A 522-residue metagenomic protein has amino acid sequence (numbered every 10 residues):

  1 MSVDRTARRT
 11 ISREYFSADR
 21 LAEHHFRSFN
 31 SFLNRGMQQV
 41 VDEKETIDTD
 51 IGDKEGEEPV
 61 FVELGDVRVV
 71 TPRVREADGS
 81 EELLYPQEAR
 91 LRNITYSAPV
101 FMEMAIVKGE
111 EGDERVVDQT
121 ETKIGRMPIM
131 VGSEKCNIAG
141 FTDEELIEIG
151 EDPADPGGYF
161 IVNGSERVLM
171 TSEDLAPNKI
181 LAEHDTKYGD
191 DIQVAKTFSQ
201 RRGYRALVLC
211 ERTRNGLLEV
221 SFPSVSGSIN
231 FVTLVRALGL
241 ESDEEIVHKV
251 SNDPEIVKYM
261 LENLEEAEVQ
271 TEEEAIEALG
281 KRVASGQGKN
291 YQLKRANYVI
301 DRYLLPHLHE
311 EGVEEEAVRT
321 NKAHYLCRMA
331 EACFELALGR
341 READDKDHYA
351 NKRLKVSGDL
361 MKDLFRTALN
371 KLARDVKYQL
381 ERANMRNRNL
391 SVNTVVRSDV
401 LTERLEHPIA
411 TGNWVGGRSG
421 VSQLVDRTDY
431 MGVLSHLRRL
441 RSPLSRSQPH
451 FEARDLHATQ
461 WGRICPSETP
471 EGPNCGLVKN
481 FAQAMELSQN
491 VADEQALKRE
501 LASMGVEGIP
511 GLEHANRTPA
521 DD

Functional and structural regions predicted by a protein language model:
M1-D429, V433, A482-L487, D493-D522: N-terminal non-catalytic structural scaffold regions of very large proteins
I138-I147, H436-P466: Flexible, glycine/threonine-enriched loop-and-boundary segments that flank and lead into catalytic domains of large
F160, S467-E468: Residue-level signal for helical boundary/lining positions with a hydrophobic bias
E468, V478, L487: Conserved nucleotide-binding/hydrolysis modules and their immediate coupling elements across P-loop/ASCE NTPase motors
